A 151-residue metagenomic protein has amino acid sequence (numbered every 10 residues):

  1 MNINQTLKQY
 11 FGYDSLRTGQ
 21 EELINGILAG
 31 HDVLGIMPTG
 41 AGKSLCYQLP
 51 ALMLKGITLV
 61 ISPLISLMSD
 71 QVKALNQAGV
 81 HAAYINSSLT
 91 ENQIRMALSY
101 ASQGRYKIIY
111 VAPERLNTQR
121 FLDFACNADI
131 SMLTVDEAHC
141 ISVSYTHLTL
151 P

Functional and structural regions predicted by a protein language model:
M1-I36: Conserved pre-motif I regulatory segment
L28, S44-I57: Walker A/P-loop NTP-binding motif
A29-L34, G56, Y106-K107: Pre-Walker A (Motif I) flank of P-loop NTPase domains
I57-L75: Conserved Walker A/P-loop ATP-binding site and its immediately adjacent core in helicase/helicase-like ATPase domains
S69-T90, Y100: Conserved helix-turn-beta segment of the N-terminal RecA-like "Helicase ATP-binding" lobe in SF1/SF2 helicases
E91-M132: Conserved helix/coil segment N-terminal to the catalytic DExD/H
E137: Walker B catalytic acidic pair
T146-P151: Conserved small/polar residues in nucleotide/adenosyl-binding loops
